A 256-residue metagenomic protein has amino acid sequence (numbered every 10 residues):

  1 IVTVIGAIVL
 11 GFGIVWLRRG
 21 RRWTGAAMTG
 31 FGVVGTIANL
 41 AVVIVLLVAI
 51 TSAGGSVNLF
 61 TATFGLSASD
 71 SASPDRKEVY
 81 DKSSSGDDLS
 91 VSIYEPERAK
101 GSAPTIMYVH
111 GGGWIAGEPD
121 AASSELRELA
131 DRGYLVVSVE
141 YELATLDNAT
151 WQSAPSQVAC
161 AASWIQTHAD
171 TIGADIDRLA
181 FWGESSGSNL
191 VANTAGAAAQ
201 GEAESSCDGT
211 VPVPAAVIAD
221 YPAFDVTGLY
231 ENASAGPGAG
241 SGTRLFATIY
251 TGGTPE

Functional and structural regions predicted by a protein language model:
I1-V15: Membrane-embedded alpha-helical segments of integral membrane proteins
V2, V48-G101: N-terminal cap/lid segment of alpha/beta-hydrolase-fold proteins
G20-S52, A162: Internal/C-terminal transmembrane anchor helices
E78, S163-S234: Primarily recognizes the serine-hydrolase "nucleophile elbow" in alpha/beta-hydrolase and SGNH/GDSL folds
S83, G228-E256: Mobile cap/lid helix-loop segments that gate and shape the active-site cleft of serine hydrolases
G101-G113: Short beta-strand element of the alpha/beta-hydrolase
D120-V137: Short amphipathic alpha-helix adjacent to the substrate-entry channel of hydrolases
T150-D170: Alpha/beta-hydrolase active-site loop
